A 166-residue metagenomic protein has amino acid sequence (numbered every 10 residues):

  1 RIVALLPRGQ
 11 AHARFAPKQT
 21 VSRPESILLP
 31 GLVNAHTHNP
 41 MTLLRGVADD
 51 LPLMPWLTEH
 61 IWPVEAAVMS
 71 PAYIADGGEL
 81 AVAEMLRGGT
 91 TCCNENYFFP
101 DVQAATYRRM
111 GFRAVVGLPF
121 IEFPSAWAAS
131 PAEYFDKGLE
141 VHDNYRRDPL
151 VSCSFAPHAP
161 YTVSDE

Functional and structural regions predicted by a protein language model:
R1-L29: Histidine-rich, glycine-flanked metal-binding segment
I2, P24, L28, L51-F99 (+1 more regions): Divalent metal-binding segments
Q19-V21, V33, V115: Hydrophobic/aromatic beta-strand patches that form the interior of the parallel beta-sheet core in alpha/beta enzyme
L28, N34, S154: Conserved beta-strand segments that form the floor/walls of ligand-binding pockets within enzyme and binding domains
G31-T42: Histidine-centered catalytic micro-motifs
L43-D76, R113-A132: Active-site gating loops and adjacent loop-to-helix segments of metal-dependent hydrolytic enzymes
V102-E166: Metal-coordinating catalytic core of metallo-dependent amide/deamination hydrolases
